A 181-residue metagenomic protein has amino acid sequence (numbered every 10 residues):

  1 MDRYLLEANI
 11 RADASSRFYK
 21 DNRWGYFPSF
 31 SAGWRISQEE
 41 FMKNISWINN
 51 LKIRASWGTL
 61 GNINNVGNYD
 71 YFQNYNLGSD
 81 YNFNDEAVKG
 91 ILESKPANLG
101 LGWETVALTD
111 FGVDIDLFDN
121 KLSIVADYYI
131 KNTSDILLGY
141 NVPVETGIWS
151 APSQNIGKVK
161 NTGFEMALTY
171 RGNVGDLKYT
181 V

Functional and structural regions predicted by a protein language model:
M1-V181: Extracellular/periplasmic, surface-exposed regions of secreted and cell-surface proteins
